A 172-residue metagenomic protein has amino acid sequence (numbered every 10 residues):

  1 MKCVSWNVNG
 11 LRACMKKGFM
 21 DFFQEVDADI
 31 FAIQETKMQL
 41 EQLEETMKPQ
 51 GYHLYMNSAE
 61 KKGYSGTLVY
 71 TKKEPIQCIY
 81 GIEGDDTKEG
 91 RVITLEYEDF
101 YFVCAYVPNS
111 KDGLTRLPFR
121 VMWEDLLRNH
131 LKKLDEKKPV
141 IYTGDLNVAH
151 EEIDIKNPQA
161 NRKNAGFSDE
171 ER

Functional and structural regions predicted by a protein language model:
M1-N9, D99-K111, T143: Active-site-proximal beta-strand elements of phosphoester/diester hydrolases
M1-P49, A59, Y64: N-terminal, active-site-proximal structural segment of metallo-dependent hydrolase catalytic domains
N7, F23-E41, F102, L131-E152: Active-site beta-strand/loop signature of hydrolases that rely on acidic residues for catalysis
R12, L40-Q42, G63-Y64, K111-G113 (+1 more regions): Short catalytic/ligand-binding loop motif for oxyanion handling, primarily in non-cytosolic enzymes, centered on
K37, L43-S110: Structured beta-strand-rich core segments of catalytic domains in phosphoester-bond hydrolases
Q50-H53, L126-R172: Metal-dependent phosphoesterases centered on the DNase I-like endonuclease/exonuclease/phosphatase
E83, V107-E124, Q159-N164: Surface-exposed cleft-lining segments at the edges of enzyme active sites
